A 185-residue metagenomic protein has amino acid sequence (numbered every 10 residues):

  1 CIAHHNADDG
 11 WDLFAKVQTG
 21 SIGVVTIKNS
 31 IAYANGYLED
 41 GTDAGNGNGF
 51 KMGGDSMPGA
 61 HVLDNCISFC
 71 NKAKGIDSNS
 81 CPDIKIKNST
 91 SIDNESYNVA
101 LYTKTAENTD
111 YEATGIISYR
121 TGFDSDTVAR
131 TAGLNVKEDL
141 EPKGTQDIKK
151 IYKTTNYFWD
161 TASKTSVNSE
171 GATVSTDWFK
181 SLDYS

Functional and structural regions predicted by a protein language model:
H4, D9, F14-K16, K28 (+10 more regions): Feature marks extracellular polysaccharide-active and adherence modules
H5-T19, D40-D55, C70-D77, E95-T105 (+1 more regions): Extracellular beta-strand/beta-solenoid scaffold signature
L13, T26, A44, F50-M52 (+6 more regions): Polar low-complexity intrinsically disordered regions enriched in Ser/Thr and small residues
Q18-T19, G23-T26, G59-V62, C81-K87 (+2 more regions): Short "repeat-start/strand-capping" segments in structured domains, especially the N-termini of parallel beta-helix
T19-T26, S30-D43, I92-D126: Long amphipathic alpha-helical scaffold regions
T105-S185: Acidic, glycine- and Ser/Thr-rich low-complexity intrinsically disordered tracts in extracellular/secreted proteins
